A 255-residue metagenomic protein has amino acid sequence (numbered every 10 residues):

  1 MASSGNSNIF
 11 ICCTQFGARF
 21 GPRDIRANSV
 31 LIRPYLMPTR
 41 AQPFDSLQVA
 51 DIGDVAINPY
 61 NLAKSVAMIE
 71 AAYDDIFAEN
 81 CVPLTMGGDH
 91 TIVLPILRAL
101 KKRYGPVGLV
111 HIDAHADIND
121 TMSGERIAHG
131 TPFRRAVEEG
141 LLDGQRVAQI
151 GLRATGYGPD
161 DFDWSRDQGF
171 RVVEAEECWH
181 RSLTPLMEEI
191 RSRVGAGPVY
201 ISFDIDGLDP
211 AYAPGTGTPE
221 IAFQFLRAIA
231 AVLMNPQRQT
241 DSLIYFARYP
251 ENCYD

Functional and structural regions predicted by a protein language model:
M1-N8, C12-D255: Conserved alpha-helical scaffold segments that buttress catalytic/binding sites
